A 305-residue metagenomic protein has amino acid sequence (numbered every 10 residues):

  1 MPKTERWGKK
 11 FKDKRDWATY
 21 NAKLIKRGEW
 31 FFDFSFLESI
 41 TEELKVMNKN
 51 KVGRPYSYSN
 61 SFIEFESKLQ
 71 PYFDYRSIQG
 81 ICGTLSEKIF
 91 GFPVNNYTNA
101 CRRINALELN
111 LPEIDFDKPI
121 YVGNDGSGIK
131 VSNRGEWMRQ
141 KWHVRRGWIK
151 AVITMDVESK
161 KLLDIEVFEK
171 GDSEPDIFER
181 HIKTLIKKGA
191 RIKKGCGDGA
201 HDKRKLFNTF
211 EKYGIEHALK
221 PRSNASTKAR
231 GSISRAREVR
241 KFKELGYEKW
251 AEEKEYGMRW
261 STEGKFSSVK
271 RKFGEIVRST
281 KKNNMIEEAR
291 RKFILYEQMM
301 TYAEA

Functional and structural regions predicted by a protein language model:
M1-K23, S61: Double-stranded DNA-binding cores of transcription factors and transposases
P2-K12, G199-R271: Helix-centered, glycine/charged polyanion-binding patches within enzymatic domains that contact phosphate-containing
W17-T19, G126, G199, G264: Conformational gate/switch positions in structured elements
N21-P71: Basic, short loop/linker segments at the boundary and entry of helix-turn-helix/winged-helix-like folds
L24, C82-S86, I104: A general structural motif at alpha-helix termini
N48-K51, P55-E64, Y72, G80 (+3 more regions): Polybasic low-complexity intrinsically disordered regions
E64, K68, Y247-A305: Basic, amphipathic alpha-helical segments enriched in Lys/Arg and hydrophobic/aromatic residues
Y75-F90: DNA-recognition alpha helix
